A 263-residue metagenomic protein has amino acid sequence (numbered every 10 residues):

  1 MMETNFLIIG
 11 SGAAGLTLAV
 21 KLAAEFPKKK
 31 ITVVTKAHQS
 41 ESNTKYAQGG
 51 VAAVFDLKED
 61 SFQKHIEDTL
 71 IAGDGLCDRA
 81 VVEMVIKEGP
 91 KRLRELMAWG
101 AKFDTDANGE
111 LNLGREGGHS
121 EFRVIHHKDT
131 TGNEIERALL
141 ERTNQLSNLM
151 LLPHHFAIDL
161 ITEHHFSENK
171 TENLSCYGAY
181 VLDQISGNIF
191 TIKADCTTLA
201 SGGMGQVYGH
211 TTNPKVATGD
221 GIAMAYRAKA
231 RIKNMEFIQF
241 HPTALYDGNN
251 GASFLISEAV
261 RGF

Functional and structural regions predicted by a protein language model:
M1-E67, T105-A107, K128-F263: Residues forming the flavin
A72-N112, E116: Rossmann-like flavin
G75-R79, E110-E136, G205-G209: Helix-loop-beta segment of a Rossmann-like dinucleotide-binding subdomain
V82-M84, R94-A101, F122-H127, F166-N173 (+1 more regions): Short, charged low-complexity intrinsically disordered segments located at boundaries of structured domains
